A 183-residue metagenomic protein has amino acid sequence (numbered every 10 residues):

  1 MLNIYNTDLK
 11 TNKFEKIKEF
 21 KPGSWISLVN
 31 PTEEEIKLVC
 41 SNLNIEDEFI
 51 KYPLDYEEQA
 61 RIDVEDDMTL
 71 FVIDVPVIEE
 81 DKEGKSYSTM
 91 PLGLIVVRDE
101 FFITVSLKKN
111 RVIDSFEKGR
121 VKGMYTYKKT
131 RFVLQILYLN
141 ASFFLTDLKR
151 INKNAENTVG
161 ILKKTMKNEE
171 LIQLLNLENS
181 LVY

Functional and structural regions predicted by a protein language model:
M1-Y183: Peripheral, non-transmembrane regulatory/ligand-interaction domains of membrane transport proteins
